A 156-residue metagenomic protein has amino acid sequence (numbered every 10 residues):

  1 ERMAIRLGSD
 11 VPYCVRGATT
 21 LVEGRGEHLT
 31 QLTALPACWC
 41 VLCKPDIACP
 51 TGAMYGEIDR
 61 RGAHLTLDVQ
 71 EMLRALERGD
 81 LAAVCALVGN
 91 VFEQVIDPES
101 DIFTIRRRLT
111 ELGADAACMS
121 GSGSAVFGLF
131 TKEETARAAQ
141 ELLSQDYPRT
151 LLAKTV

Functional and structural regions predicted by a protein language model:
E1-L21, R25: Contiguous, small/hydrophobic- and glycine-enriched helical/loop subdomains that border and often "cap" functional
R16, L21-A116, E133-P148, L152-V156: Conserved, helical-rich catalytic subdomain that frames metal- and/or nucleotide-binding sites in enzyme alpha/beta
F127-L129: Short hydrophobic/aromatic beta-strand micro-patches that form the beta-sheet surface supporting nucleotide- or nucleic
